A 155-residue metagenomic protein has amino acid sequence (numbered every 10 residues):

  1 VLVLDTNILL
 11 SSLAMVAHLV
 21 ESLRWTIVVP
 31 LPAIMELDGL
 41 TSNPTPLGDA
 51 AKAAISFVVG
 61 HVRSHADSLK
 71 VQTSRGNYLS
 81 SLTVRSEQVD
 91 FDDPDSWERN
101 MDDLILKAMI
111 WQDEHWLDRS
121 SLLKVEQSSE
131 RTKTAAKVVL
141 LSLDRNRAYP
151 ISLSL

Functional and structural regions predicted by a protein language model:
V1-V139, R145-L155: Active-site-proximal, substrate-binding regions of enzyme catalytic domains and RNA-binding/basic surfaces
